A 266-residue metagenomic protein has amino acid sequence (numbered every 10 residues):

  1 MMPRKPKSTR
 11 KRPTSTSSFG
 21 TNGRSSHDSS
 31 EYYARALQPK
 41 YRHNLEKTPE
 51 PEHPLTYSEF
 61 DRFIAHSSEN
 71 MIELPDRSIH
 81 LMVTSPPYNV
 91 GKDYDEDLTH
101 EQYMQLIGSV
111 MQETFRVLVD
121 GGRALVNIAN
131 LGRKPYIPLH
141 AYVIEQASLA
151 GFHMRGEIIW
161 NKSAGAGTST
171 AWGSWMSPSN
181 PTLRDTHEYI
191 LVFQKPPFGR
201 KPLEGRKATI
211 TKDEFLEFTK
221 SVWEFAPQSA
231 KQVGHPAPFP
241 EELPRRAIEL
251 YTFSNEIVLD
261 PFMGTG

Functional and structural regions predicted by a protein language model:
M2-G266: Core catalytic lobe of class I
